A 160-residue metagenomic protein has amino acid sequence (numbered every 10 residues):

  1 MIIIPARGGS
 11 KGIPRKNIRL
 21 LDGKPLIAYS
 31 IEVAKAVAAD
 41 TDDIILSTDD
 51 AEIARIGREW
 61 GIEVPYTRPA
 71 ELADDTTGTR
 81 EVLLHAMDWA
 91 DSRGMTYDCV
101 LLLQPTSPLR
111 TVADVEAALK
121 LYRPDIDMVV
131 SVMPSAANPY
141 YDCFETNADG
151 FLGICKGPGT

Functional and structural regions predicted by a protein language model:
M1-I4, I27, D43-L46: Hydrophobic targeting segments
M1-P14: N-terminal nucleotide-binding beta1-loop-alpha1 segment
I2, L46, L102, M128-V130: Structural beta-sheet core signal
K11-P14, A73, P105: A short acidic, helix-capping loop that chelates divalent metal ions and anchors anionic groups
K16-L21, A70-L72: Short glycine-enriched, charge-decorated loop/helix-capping segments at active-site entrances that position
L26-T41, R55-I56: A short, N-terminal amphipathic alpha-helix
I45, A51-L101, R110: Short phosphate-binding loop-to-helix
G78-E81, H85, P108-T160: Conserved core of the sugar-phosphate nucleotidyltransferase
